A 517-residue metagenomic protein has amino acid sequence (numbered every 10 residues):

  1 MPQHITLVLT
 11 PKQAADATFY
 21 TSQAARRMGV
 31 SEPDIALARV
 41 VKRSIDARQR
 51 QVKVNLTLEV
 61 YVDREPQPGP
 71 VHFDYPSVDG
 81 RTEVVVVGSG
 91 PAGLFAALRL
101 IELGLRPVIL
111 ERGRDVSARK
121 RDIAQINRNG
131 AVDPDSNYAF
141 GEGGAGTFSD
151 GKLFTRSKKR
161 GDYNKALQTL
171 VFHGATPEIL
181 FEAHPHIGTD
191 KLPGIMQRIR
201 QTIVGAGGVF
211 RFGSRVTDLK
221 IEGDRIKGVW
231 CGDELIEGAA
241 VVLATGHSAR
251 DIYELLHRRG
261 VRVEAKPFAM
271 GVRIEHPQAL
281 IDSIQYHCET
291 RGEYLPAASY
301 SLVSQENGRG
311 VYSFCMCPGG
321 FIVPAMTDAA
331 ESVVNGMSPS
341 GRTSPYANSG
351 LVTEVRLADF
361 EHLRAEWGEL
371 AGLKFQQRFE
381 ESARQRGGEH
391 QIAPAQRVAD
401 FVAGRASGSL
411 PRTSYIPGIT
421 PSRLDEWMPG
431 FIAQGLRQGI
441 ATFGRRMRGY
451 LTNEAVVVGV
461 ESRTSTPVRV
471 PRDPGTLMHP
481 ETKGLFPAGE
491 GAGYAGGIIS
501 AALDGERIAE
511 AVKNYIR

Functional and structural regions predicted by a protein language model:
P2-V54, L58-F148, K152-T169, H173 (+1 more regions): Residues forming the flavin
